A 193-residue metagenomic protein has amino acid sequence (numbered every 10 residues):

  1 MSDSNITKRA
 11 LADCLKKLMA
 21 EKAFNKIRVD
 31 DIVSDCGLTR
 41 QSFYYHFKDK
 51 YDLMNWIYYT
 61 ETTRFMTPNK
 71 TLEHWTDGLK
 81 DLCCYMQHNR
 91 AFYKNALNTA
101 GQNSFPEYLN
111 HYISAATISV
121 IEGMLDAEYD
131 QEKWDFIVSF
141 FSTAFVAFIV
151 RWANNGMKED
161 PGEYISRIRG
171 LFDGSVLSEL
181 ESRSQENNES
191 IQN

Functional and structural regions predicted by a protein language model:
M1-K22, K26-I27, D31: Basic, helix-initiating cap at the start of DNA-binding domains
L11, D30-D35, F43, M86: Append "Primarily bacterial transcriptional regulators
K26, D49-M54: Short amphipathic alpha-helical segment with a characteristic S/N-K-E followed by hydrophobic residues
R28-V29, Y58-R64: Short, basic, alpha-helical segments at the C-terminal edge of helix-turn-helix-like DNA-binding modules
G37-F47, F145: Short hydrophobic/aromatic patch on the recognition helix
T67-F92: Hydrophobic alpha-helical connector segments
Q102-A127, E132-A147, G170, V176-L177: Amphipathic alpha-helical packing segments from all-alpha helical-bundle domains
T143, R151-N193: C-terminal peripheral helix-coil segments that are non-catalytic and often amphipathic
